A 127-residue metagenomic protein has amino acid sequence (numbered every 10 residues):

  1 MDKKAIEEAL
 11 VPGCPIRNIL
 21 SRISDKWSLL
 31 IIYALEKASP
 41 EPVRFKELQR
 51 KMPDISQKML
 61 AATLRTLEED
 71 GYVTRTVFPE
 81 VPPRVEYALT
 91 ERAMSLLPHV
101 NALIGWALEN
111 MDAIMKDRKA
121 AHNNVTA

Functional and structural regions predicted by a protein language model:
M1-V11: Long, low-complexity, charged/polar intrinsically disordered regions in eukaryotic proteins
D2, P98-A127: Amphipathic alpha-helical dimerization/coiled-coil segments that flank or bridge DNA-binding/regulatory modules
L10, C14-M59: N-terminal helix-turn-helix DNA-binding core of bacterial DNA-binding proteins
I31, R44, T76, I114-K116: Short, hydrophobic secondary-structure boundary micro-motifs
L60, L64-L67: Basic amphipathic alpha-helical segments that dock to polyanions
E68-A88: Beta-hairpin "wing" of winged helix-turn-helix
V81-A102: Basic, amphipathic "hinge/linker" alpha-helix immediately C-terminal to the N-terminal HTH DNA-binding motif
